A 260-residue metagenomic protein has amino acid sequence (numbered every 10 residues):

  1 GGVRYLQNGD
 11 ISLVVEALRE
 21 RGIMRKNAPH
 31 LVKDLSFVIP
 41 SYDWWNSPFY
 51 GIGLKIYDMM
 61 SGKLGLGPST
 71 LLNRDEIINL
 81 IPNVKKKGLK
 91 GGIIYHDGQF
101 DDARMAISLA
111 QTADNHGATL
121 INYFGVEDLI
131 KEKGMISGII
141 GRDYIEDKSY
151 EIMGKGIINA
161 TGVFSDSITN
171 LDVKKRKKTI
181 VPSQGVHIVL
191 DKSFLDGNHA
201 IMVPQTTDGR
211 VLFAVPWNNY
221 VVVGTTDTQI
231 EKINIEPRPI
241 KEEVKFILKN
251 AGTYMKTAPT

Functional and structural regions predicted by a protein language model:
G1-L80, L212: Dinucleotide-binding Rossmann-like beta1-alpha1 core, especially the glycine-rich loop that anchors the ADP
G1-Y5, K90, T225-K232: A short small-residue
K26, H30-S36, D128, E151-I152 (+1 more regions): Active-site substrate-recognition segment that forms the wall of the catalytic cavity or substrate channel
S41-H116, I121, L129-M135, N218: Flavin (FAD/FMN) cofactor-binding and adjacent substrate-gating region of FAD-dependent oxidoreductase domains
I130-I157: Conserved beta-strand-loop-beta-strand element in the redox core of flavoprotein oxidoreductases
